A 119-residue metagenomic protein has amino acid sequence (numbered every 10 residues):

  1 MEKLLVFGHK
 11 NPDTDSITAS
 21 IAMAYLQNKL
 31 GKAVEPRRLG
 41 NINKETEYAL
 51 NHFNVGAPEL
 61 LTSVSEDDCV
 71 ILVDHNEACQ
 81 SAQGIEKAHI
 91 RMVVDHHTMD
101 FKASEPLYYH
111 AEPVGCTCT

Functional and structural regions predicted by a protein language model:
M1-T119: Replace "Mg2+/Mn2+-dependent" with "divalent metal-dependent
